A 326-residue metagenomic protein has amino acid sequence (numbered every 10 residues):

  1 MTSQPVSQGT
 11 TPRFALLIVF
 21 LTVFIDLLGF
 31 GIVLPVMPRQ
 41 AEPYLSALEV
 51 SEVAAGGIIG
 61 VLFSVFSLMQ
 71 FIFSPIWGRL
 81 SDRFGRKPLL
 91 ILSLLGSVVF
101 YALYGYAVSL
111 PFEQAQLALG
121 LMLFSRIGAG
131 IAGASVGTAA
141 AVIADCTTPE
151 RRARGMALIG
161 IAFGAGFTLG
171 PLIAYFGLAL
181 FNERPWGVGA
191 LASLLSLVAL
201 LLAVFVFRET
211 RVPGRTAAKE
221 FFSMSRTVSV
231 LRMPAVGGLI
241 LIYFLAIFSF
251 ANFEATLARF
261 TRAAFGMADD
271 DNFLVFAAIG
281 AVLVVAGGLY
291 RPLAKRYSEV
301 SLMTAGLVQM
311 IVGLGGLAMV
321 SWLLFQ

Functional and structural regions predicted by a protein language model:
T2-P12, R208-L241, A264: Juxtamembrane intracellular "pre-TM" segments in multi-pass secondary transporters
P35-G56, A255-D271: Short amphipathic helix-loop junctions that connect adjacent transmembrane helices in Major Facilitator Superfamily/SLC
I72-G85, A286-E299: Helix-to-loop junctions at the C-terminal end of transmembrane segments in multipass secondary transporters
R83-L94, K295-V308: Cytoplasmic membrane-interface "Motif A"-like loop-to-helix N-cap segments of 12-TM Major Facilitator Superfamily
L95-A115, Q309-Q326: C-terminal ends and interior cores of transmembrane alpha-helices in multi-pass membrane transporters/permeases
L119, L123-A162: Cytoplasmic helix-loop-helix junction between adjacent transmembrane helices in 12-TM secondary transporters
I159-V204: Helix-loop-helix hairpin linking two adjacent transmembrane segments in secondary transporters
L274-K295, G313: Transmembrane alpha-helices of Major Facilitator/SLC transporters
